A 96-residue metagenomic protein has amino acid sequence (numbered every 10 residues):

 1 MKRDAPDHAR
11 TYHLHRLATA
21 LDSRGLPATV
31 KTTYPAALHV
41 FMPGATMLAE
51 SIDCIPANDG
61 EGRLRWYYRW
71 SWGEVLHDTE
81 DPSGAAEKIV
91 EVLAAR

Functional and structural regions predicted by a protein language model:
M1-M42: Negatively charged, low-complexity tracts enriched in Asp/Glu with abundant Ser/Thr
D4-D7, D22, D53, D59 (+1 more regions): Acidic-enriched, low-complexity/disordered segments with a strong bias for Aspartate over Glutamate
T19, S23, D53, E87 (+1 more regions): Charged/polar, solvent-exposed surface patches and flexible loops
L26, T33, N58-L64, A85: Alpha-helical protein-protein interaction elements
V40, L48, I89-V90: Hydrophobic aliphatic residue packing
L48-D78: Intrinsically disordered, low-complexity regulatory segments enriched in Ser/Thr/Pro and charged residues
S71-R96: Ampiphathic alpha-helical segments that act as solvent-exposed interaction surfaces
